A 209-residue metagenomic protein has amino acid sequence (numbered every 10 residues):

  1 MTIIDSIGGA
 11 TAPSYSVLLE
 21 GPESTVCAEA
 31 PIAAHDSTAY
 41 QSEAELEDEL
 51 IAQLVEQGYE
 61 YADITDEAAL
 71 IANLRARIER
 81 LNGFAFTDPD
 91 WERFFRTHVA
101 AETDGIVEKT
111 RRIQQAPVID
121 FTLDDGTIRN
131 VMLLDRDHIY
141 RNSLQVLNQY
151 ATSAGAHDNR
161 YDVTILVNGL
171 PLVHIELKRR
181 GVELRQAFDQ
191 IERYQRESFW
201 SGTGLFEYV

Functional and structural regions predicted by a protein language model:
T2-V209: An alpha-helical interface "stripe"
